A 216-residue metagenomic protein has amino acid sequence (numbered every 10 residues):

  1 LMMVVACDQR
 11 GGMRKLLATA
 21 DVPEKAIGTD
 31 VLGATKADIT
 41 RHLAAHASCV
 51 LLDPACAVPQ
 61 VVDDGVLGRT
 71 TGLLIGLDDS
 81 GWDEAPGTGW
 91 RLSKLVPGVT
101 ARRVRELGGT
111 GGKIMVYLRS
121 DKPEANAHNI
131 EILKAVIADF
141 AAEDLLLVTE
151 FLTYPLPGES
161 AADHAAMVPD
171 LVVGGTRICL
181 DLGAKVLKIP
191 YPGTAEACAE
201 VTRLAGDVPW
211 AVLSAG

Functional and structural regions predicted by a protein language model:
L1-R105, T110, M115-S120: Alpha/beta catalytic barrel-like cores
V5, E150, L187: Conserved, mostly hydrophobic/aromatic
T19, T29, L118-D121, P155-D163 (+4 more regions): Domain-level signal for soluble alpha/beta catalytic cores
P23-V31, R91-V96, E124-I132, D163-G175: Alpha-helix N-cap and loop-to-helix initiation/capping positions
A34, D38, V99-R102, H128-A142 (+4 more regions): Alpha-helical scaffolding segments of alpha/beta enzyme cores, especially the outer helices of TIM-barrel or partial
C49-P54, K113-Y117, K122-H128, M167-G193: Catalytic beta/alpha-barrel core
G68-L73, G108-G111, L182-K185, R203-W210: Glycine-enriched alpha-helix->loop->beta-strand junction motifs that scaffold or abut catalytic
P190-G216: Catalytic-face loop-and-helix region of soluble metabolic enzyme cores
